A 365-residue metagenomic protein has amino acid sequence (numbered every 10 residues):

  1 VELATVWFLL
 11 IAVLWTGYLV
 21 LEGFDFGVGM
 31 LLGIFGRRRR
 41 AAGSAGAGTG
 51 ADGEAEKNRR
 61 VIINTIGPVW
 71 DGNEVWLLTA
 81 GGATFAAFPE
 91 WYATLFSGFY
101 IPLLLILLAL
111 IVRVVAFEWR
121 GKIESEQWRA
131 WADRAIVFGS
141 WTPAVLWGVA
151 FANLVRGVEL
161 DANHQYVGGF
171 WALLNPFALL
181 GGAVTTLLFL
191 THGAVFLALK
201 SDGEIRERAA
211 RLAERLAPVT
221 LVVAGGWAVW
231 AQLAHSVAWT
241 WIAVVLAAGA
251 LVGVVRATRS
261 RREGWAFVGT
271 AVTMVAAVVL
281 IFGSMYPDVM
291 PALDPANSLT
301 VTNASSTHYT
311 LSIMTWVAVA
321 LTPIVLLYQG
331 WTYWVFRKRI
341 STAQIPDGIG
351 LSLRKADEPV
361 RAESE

Functional and structural regions predicted by a protein language model:
V1-G72, L78-G81: N-terminal signal-anchor module of multipass membrane proteins
L32-I62, A87-F96, V114-D133, L199-A209 (+2 more regions): Membrane-interfacial helix termini and the short, flexible loops that connect transmembrane helices in multi-pass
G67-S140, D161: Membrane-interface helix-loop-helix modules in multi-pass inner-membrane proteins
W119-A266, A277-L280: Long, contiguous internal "core" modules enriched in hydrophobic/ aromatic residues
L173-L188, H308-V325: Hydrophobic alpha-helical transmembrane segments
T273, V335-P359: Short, highly charged, low-complexity non-transmembrane loops/tails of multi-pass membrane proteins
V275-A296: Juxtamembrane non-transmembrane "cap" segments at the membrane-aqueous interface of multi-pass membrane proteins
A292-M314: Short, membrane-exposed interhelical loops at transmembrane-helix boundaries
